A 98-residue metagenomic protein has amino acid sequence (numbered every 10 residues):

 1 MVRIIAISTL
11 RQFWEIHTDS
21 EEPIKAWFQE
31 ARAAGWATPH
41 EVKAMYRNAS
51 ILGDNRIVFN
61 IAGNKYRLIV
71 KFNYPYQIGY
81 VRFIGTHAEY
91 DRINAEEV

Functional and structural regions predicted by a protein language model:
M1-K65, N73-I78, H87-V98: Basic, Lys/Arg-enriched alpha-helical interface segments
